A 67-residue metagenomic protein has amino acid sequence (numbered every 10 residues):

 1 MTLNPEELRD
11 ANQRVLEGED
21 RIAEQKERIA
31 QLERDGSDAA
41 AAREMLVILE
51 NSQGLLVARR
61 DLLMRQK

Functional and structural regions predicted by a protein language model:
M1-K67: Anionic, Ser/Thr-rich low-complexity intrinsically disordered regions
